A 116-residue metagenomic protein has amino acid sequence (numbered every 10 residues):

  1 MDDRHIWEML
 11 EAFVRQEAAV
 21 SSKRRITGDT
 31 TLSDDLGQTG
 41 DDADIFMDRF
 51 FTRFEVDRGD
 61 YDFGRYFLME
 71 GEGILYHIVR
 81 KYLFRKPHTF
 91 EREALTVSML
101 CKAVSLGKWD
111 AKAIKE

Functional and structural regions predicted by a protein language model:
M1-K23, T96-E116: Thiotemplate assembly-line natural product biosynthesis machinery
D2, D34-Q38, D42, H88 (+1 more regions): Conserved aromatic-histidine-acidic binding/catalytic patches
E11, D29, M47: Generic structural marker for isolated residues within well-ordered, non-membrane alpha-helices of soluble domains
E17-Q38, D57-G64, I114: Phosphopantetheine carrier-protein modules
A43, M47, V97-L100: Short runs of predominantly hydrophobic/aromatic residues within well-ordered alpha helices that form helix-helix
D44-Y66: Phosphopantetheinylated carrier protein domains
R65-L75: A short, conserved strand-capping beta-turn/loop at the end of a beta strand
G73-D110: Short, amphipathic alpha-helical interaction segments positioned at domain boundaries
